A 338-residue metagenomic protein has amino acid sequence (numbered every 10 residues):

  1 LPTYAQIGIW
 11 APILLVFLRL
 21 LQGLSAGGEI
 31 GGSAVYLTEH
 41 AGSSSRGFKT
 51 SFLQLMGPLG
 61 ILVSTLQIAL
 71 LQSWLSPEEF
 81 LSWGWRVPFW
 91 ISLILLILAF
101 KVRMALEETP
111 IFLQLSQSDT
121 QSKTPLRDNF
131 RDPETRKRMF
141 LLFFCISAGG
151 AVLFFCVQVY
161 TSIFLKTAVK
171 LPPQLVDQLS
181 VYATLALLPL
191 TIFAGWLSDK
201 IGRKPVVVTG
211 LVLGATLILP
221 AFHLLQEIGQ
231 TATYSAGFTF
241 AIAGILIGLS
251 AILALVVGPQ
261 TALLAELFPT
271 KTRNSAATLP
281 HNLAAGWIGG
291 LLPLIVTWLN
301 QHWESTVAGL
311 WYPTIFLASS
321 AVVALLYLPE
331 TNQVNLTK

Functional and structural regions predicted by a protein language model:
L1-G8, V212-Y234: C-terminal ends and interior cores of transmembrane alpha-helices in multi-pass membrane transporters/permeases
Y4-G27, T233-L255: Hydrophobic core of transmembrane alpha-helices in multi-pass small-molecule transporters, especially MFS/SLC-type
F48-Q72, L95, P280-L292: Glycine-rich segments within core transmembrane alpha-helices of 12-TM secondary carriers
G57-R103: Helix-loop-helix hairpin linking two adjacent transmembrane segments in secondary transporters
M104-P125, V334-K338: Flexible cytoplasmic inter-helical loops of multi-pass small-molecule transporters
T135-L187, I288-P293: Extracytoplasmic gate region of multi-pass secondary transporters
K200-L211: Cytoplasmic membrane-interface "Motif A"-like loop-to-helix N-cap segments of 12-TM Major Facilitator Superfamily
K271-W303: A late C-terminal transmembrane helix in Major Facilitator Superfamily
